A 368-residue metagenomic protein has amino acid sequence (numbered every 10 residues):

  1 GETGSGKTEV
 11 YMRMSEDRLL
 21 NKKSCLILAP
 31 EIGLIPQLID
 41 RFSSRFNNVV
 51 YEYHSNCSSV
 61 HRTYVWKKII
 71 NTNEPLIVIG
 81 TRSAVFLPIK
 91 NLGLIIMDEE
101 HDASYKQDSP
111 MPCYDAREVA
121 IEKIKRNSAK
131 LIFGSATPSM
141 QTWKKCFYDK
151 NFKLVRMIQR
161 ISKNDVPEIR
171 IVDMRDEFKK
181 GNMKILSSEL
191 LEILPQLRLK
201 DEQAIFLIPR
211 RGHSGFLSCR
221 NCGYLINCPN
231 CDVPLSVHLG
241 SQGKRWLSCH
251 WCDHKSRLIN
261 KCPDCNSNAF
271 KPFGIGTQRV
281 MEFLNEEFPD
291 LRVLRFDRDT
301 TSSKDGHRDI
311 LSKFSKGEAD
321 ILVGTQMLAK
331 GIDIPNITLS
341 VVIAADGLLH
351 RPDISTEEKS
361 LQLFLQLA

Functional and structural regions predicted by a protein language model:
G1-L76, G80-A368: Inter-lobe coupling/hinge segments of SF2-like helicase ATPases
